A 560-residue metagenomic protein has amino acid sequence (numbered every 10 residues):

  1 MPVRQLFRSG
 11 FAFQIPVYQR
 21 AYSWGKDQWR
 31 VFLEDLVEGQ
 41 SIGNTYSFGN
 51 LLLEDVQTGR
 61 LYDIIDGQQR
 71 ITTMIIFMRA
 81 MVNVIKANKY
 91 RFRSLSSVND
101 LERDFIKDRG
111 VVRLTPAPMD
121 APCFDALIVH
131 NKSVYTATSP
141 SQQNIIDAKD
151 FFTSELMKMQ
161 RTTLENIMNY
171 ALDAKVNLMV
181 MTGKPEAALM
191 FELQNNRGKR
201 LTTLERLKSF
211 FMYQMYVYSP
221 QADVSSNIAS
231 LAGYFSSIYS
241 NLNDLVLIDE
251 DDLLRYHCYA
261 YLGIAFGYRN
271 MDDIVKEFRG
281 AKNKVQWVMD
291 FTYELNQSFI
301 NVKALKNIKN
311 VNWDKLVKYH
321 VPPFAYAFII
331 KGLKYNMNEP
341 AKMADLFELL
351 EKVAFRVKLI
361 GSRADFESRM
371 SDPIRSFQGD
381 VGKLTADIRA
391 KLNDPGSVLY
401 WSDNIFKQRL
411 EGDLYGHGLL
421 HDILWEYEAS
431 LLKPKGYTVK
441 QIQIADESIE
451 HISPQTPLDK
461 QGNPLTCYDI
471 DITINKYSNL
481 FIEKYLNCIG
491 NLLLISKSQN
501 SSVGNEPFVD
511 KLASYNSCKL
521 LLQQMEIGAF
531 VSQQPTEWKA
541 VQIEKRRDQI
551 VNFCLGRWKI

Functional and structural regions predicted by a protein language model:
M1-I264, N505-K559: Glycine- and hydrophobic-rich flexible loops that cap the catalytic core of alpha/beta enzyme folds
Q5-F7, L164-A171, A304-N307, D380 (+1 more regions): Short, conserved catalytic or adaptor-binding loops enriched in Gly and charged residues
D35-S41, T45-R60, S96, G379-Q523: Betabetaalpha-Me/HNH-type nuclease active-site subdomain
I42-G43, V84-A87, R197-L201, Y335-A341 (+4 more regions): Secondary-structure transition/capping motifs at alpha-helix termini and the adjoining loop/turn into the next element
D63-R70, M168-A171, M179-E186, V317-P322 (+4 more regions): Secondary-structure capping and boundary motifs in well-ordered enzyme cores
F191, I330, F347, E351 (+5 more regions): Generic hydrophobic alpha-helical scaffold/packing signal
F191-L193, T203-K208, I274, P340-E351 (+3 more regions): Composition- and surface-driven signal marking solvent-exposed, interaction-prone regions in large proteins
L204-L207, Q214-E426, A529, Q533-Q534: A cross-family structural signal marking well-folded subdomains
